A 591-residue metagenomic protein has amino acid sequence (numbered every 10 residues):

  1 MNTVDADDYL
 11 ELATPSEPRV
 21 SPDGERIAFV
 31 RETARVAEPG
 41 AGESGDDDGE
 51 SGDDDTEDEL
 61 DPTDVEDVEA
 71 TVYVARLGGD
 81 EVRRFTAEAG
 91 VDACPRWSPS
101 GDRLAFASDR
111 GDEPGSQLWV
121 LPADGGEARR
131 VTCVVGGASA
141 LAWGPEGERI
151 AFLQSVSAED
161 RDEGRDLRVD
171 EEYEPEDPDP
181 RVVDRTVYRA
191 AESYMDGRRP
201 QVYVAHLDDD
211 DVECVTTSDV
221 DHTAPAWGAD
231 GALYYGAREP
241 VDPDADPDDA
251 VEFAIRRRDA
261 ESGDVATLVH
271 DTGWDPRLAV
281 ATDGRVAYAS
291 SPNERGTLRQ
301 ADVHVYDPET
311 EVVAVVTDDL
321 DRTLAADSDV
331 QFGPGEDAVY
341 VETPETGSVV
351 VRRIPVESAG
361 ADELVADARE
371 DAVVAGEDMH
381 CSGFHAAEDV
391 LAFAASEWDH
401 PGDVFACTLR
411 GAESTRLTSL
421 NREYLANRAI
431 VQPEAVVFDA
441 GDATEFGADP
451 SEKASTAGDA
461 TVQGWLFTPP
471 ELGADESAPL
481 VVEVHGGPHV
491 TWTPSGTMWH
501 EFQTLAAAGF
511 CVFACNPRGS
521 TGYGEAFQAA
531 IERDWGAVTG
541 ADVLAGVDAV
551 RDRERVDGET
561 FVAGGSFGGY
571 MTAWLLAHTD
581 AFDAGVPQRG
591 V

Functional and structural regions predicted by a protein language model:
L12, E32-R35, A41, D67-T71 (+11 more regions): Peripheral, non-catalytic segments that deliver or gate enzyme domains
V20-S21, S98, G144, Q331-P334 (+1 more regions): Structural signature of eukaryotic scaffold interfaces centered on beta-propeller domains
F29-D46, D54-G79: Beta-propeller domains
G45-D46, E50, G79-D112, T132 (+1 more regions): Blade-loop segments of beta-propeller domains
P479-E483, V512: Hydrophobic beta-strand anchors of alpha/beta hydrolase catalytic cores
A508-G524: Conserved alpha/beta-hydrolase
F527, R533-E554: Alpha/beta-hydrolase active-site loop
G546-V591: Primarily recognizes the serine-hydrolase "nucleophile elbow" in alpha/beta-hydrolase and SGNH/GDSL folds
